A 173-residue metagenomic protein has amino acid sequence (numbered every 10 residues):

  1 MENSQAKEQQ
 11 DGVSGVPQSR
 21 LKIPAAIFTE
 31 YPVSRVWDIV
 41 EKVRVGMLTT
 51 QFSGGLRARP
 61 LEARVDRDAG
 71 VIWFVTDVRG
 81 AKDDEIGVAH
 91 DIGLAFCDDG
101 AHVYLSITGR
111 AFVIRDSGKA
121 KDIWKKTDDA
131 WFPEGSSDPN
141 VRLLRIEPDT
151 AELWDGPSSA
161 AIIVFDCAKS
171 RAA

Functional and structural regions predicted by a protein language model:
E2-F28, I107-A173: Charged, gly/pro-rich active-site loop segments
P24-I27, Q51-S53, V71-W73: Short, flexible loop segments at the rims of nucleotide/cofactor-binding pockets, characterized by
Y31-V33, R79-K82, K125-D129: Charged, amphipathic alpha-helical segments
W37-S53, D91-F96: A short, Trp-centered hydrophobic/proline-enriched beta-strand micro-motif
M47, V71-W73, E152: General beta-strand recognition
S53-L56, A101-V103, W154: Short glycine/serine/proline-enriched coil/turn segments at secondary-structure junctions
A58-P60: Positively charged, polar, low-complexity stretches
R64-H102: A short mixed-secondary-structure module that forms the rim of ligand-binding clefts
